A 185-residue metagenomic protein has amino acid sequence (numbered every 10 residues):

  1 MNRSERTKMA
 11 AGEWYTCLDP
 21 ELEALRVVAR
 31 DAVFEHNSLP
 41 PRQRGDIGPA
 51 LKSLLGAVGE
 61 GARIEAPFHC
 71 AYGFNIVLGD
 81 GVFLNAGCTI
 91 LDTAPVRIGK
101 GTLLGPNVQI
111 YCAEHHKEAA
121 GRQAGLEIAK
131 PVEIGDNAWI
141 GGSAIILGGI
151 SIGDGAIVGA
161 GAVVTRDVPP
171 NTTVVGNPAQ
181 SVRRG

Functional and structural regions predicted by a protein language model:
M1-G61, A179-V182: Terminal amphipathic alpha-helical/low-complexity segments used for targeting or macromolecular assembly
R6-T7, L54, A124, P131 (+1 more regions): Short secondary-structure boundary/capping segments
C17, I146, V164-R166, S181: Basic, gly/Ser/Thr/Pro-rich low-complexity segments located predominantly at protein N termini
E35-N37, R166-N171: Short arginine-rich
F68-L78, F83-I152, T172, N177-G185: Flexible, glycine/small-residue-enriched loop-and-beta-strand segment within the central core of proteins
G155-D167: C-terminal/domain-terminus segments
